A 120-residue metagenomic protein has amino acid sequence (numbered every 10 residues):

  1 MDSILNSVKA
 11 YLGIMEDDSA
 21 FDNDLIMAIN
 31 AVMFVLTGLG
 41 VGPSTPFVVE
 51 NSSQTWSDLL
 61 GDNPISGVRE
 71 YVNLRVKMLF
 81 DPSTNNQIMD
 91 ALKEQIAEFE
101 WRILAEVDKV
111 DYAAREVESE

Functional and structural regions predicted by a protein language model:
M1-P64, L104-E120: Conserved short "hinge" loops at termini or chain/domain junctions
L59-E120: Short loop/turn elements at secondary-structure junctions
